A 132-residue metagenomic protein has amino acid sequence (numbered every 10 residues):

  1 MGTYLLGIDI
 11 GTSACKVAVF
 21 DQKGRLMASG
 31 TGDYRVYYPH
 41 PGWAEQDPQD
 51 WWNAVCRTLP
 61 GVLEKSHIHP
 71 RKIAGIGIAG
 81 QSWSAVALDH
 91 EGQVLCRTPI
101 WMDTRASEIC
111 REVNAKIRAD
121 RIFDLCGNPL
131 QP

Functional and structural regions predicted by a protein language model:
M1-C96, E108, E112, D124: N-terminal glycine/serine-rich phosphate-binding loop of ATP-dependent small-molecule kinases, especially carbohydrate
D103: Carbohydrate-associated surface elements
V113-I117: Short, surface-exposed amphipathic charged segments that create phosphate/polyanion-binding patches used for binding
R118, F123-P132: Active-site neighborhood for divalent-cation/phosphate handling
